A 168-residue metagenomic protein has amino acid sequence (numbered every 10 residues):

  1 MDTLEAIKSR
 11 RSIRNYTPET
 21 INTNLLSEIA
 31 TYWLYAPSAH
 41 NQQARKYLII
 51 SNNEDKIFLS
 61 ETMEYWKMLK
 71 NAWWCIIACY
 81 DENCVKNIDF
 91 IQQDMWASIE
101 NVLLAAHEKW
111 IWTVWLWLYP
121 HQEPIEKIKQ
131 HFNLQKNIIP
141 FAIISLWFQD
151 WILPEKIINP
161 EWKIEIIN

Functional and structural regions predicted by a protein language model:
M1-N168: Acidic, surface-exposed loops and disordered segments
